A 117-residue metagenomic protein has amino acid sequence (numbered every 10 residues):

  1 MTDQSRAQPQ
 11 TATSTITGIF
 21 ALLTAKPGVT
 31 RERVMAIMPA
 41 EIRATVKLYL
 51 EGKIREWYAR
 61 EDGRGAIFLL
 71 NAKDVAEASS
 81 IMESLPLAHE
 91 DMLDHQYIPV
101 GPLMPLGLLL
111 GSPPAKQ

Functional and structural regions predicted by a protein language model:
T2-Q117: Conserved, structured core segments of small domains
